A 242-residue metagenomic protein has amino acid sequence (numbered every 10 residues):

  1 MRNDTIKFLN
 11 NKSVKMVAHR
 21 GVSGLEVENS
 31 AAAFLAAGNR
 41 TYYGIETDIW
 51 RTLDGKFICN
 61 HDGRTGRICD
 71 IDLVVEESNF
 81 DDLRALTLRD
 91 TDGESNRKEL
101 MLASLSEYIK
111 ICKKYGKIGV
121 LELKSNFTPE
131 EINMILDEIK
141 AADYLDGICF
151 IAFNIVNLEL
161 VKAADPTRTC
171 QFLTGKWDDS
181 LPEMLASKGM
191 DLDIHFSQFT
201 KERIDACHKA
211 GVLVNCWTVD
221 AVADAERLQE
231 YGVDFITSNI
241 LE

Functional and structural regions predicted by a protein language model:
M1-E242: Phosphate-group recognition and catalysis centered on beta-loop-alpha active-site segments
